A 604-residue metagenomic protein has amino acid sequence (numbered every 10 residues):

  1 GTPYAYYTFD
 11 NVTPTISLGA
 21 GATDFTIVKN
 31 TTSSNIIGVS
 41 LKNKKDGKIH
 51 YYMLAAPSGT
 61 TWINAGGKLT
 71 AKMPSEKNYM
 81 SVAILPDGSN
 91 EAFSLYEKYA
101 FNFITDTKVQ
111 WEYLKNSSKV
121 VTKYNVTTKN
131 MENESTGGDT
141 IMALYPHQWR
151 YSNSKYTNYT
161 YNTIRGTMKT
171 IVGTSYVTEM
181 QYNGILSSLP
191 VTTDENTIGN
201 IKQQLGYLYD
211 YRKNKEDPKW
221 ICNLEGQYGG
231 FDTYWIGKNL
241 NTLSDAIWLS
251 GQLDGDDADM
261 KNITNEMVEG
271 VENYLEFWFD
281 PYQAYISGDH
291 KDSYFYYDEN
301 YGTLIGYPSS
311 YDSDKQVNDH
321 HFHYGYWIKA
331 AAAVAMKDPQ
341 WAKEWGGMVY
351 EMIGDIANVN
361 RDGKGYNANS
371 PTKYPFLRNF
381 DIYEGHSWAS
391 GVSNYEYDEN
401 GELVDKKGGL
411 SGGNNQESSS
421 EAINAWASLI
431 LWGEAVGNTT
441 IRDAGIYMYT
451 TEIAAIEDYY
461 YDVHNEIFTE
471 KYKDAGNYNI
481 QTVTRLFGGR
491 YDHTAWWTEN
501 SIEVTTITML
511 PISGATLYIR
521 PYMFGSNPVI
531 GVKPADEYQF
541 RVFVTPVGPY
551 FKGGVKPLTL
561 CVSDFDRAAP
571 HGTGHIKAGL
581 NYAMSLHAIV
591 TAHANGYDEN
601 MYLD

Functional and structural regions predicted by a protein language model:
G1-D319, V359, G363-K406, I430-V436 (+2 more regions): Ser/Thr/Asn(+Pro)-rich, low-complexity disordered segments
G230-L253, D314-V349, S418-W426: Aromatic-rich carbohydrate-recognition surfaces in CAZymes
V268-E272, V317, H321-A332, M336-G363 (+3 more regions): Helix-rich catalytic cores of soluble enzyme domains
S310-D312, K406-G412, A569-G574: Flexible glycine/proline-enriched surface loops and loop-helix/loop-strand junctions
W345-G347, D443-Y447: Beta-strand segments within the central parallel beta-sheet cores of soluble alpha/beta enzyme folds
K406-G437, R442: Alpha-helical transmembrane segments
A515-P528: Short, glycine/charge-rich beta-strand/loop segments that flank catalytic centers and engage negatively charged groups
V529-D604: Helix-start/capping segments and mature chain N-termini
